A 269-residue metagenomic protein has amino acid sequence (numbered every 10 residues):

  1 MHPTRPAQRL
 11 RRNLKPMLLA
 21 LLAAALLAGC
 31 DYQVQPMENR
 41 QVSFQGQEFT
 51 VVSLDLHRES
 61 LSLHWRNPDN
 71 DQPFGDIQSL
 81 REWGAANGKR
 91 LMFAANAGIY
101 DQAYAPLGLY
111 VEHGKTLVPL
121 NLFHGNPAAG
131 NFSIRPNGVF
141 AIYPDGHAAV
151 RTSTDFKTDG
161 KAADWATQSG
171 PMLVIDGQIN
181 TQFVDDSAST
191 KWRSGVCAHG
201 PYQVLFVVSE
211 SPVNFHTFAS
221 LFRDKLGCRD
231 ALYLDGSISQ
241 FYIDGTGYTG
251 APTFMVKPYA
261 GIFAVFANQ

Functional and structural regions predicted by a protein language model:
P3-L18: Bacterial N-terminal signal peptides that target proteins for export
M17-L26: Bacterial N-terminal signal peptides
L26-N131: Zymogen propeptides
Q47, I134-P136, S189-R193: Short, surface-exposed coil-to-beta transition loops
R66-N70, T154-T158, V208-P212: Short, solvent-exposed aromatic-acidic interface loops
A105-I179, F183: Active-site-adjacent helix-turn-beta-strand microarchitecture at beta-sheet edges that either contains or buttresses
L107-F123, Q182-D230, S239-Q269: Conserved, well-ordered active-site substructure
